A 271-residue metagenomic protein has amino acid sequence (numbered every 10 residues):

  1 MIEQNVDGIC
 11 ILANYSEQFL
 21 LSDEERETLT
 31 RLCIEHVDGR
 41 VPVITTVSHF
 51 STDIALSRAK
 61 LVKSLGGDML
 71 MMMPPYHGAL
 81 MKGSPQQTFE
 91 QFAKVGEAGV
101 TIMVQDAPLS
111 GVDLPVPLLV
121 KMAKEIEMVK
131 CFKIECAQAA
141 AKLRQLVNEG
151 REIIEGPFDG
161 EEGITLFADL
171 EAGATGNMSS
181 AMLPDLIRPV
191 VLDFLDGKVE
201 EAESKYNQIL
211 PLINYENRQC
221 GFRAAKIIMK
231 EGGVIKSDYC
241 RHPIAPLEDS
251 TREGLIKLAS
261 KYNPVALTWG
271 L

Functional and structural regions predicted by a protein language model:
M1, C33, V62, V95 (+5 more regions): Conserved, mostly hydrophobic/aromatic
I2-G111, T268-G270: Active-site beta->alpha loop and helix N-cap motifs at the rims of alpha/beta catalytic domains
E3, E35-G39, S64, E97 (+4 more regions): Secondary-structure boundary motif
Q4-V6, E171-A174, M182, L186-L271: C-terminal alpha-helical cap/extension of soluble enzyme domains
L80-M81, K142, I227: Flexible glycine/acidic-rich beta-alpha junction loops that bind and position SAM and/or redox cofactors in anaerobic
P108-Q219: Catalytic alpha/beta core domains of metabolic enzymes, predominantly
